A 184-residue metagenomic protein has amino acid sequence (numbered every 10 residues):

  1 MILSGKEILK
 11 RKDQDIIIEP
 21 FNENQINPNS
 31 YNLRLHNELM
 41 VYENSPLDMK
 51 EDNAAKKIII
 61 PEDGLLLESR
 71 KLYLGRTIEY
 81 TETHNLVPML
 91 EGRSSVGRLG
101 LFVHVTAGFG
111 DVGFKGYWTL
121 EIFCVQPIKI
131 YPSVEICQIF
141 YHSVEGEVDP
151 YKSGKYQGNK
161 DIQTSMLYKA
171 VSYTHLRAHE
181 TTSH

Functional and structural regions predicted by a protein language model:
M1-N37, S45-D48, T164-Y173: Short, low-complexity N-terminal leaders and the immediately following helix N-cap/first helix
E7-I8, K12, Q138-Y173: Conserved, short, structured surface segments that act as functional micro-motifs
I16-P20, I58-P61, V105: Glycine-rich, charged/polar anion/phosphate-binding loops that engage phosphate groups from diverse ligands
P20-E23, G64, G108-G110, P127: A generic local secondary-structure boundary/capping motif
N32, M40, S69-P132, C137-P150: Glycine-rich active-site loops that engage anionic ligands at enzyme catalytic sites
Y42-K56, P88-R93: Short Gly/aromatic-enriched secondary-structure transition segments
K50-R70: A short mixed-secondary-structure module that forms the rim of ligand-binding clefts
T174-T181: Conserved small/polar residues in nucleotide/adenosyl-binding loops
